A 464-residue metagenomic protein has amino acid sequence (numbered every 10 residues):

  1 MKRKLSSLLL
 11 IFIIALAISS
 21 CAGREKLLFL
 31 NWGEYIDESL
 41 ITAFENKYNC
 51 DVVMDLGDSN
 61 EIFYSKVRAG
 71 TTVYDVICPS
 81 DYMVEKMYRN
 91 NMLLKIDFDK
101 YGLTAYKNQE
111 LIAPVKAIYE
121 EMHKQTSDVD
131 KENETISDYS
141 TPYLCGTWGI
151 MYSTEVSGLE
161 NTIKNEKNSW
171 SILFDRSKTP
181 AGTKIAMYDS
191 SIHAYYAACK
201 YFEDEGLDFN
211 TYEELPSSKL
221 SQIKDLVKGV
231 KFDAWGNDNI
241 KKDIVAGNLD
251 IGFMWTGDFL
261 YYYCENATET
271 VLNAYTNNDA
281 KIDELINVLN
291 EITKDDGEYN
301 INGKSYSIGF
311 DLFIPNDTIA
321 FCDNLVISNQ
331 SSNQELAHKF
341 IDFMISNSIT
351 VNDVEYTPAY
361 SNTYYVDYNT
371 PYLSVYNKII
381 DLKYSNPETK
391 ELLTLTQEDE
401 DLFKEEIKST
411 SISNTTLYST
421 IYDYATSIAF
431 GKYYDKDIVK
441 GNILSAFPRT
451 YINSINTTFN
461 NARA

Functional and structural regions predicted by a protein language model:
A17-S20: C-terminal motif of bacterial Sec signal peptides marking the signal peptidase cleavage site
A22-N90, K242: Early extracytoplasmic/lumenal segment of secretory-pathway proteins
N60-Y64, D81, E85-C145, N161-I172 (+2 more regions): Hinge/lid segment of periplasmic solute-binding proteins
A69-I77, M92-L94, A181-K184, A246-M254: Alpha-to-beta junction loops
S171-S191: Short loop->beta-strand "edge-of-pocket" segments that line small-molecule binding or catalytic clefts across diverse
A186-G309: Ligand-binding pocket segment of bilobal, Venus flytrap-like solute-binding proteins
T270-Y364: Extracytoplasmic/periplasmic substrate-recognition and gating elements
D323-I438: Mature extracytoplasmic/periplasmic domains
